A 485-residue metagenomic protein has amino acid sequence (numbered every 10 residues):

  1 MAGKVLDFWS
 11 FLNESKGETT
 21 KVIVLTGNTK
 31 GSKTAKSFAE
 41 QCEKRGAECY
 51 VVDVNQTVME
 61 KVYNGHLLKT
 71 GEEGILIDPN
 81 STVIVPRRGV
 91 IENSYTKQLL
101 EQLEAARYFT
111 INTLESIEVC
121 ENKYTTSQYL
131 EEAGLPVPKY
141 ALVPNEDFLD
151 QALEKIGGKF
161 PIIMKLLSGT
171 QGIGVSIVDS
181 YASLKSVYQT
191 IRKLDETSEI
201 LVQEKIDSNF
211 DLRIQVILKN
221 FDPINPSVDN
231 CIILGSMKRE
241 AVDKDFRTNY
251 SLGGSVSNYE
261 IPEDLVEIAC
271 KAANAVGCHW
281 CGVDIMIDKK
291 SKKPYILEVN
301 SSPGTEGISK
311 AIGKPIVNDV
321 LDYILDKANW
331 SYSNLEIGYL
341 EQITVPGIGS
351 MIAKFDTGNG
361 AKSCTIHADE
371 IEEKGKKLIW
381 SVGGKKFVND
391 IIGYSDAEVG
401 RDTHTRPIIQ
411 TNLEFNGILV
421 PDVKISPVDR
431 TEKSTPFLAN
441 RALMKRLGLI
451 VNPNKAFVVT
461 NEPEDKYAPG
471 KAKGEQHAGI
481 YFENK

Functional and structural regions predicted by a protein language model:
M1-T20, E483-K485: Charge-dense, intrinsically disordered terminal/linker segments
W9, S15, Y259-E260, D264 (+2 more regions): C-terminal active-site "lid" helix and adjoining low-complexity regulatory extension at the edge of ATP-using catalytic
F11, T20-T26, K36, G71 (+7 more regions): Active-site nucleotide/adenylate-binding loops and adjacent lid/helix of ATP-dependent enzymes
N28-Y140: Conserved N-proximal alpha/beta basic substrate-recognition cap immediately N-terminal to, or forming the N-lobe
I162, I232, C281, K293-L297: Protein kinase-like catalytic core scaffold
I173-A272: Phosphate-binding site of ATP-dependent enzymes
V202-E204, R213, C278-K290: A short glycine-rich, hydrophobically flanked beta-strand micro-motif that places a catalytic Asp/Glu for divalent metal
Y332-K485: Pepsin/retropepsin-fold aspartyl endopeptidases
